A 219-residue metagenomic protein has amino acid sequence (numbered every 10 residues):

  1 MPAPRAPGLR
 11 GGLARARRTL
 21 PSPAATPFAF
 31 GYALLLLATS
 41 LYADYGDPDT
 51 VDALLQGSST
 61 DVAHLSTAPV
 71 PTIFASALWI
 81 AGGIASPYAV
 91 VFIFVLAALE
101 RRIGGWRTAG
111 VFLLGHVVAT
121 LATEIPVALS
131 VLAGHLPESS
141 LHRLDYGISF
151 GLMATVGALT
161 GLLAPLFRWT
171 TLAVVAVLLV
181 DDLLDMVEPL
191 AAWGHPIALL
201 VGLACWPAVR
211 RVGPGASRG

Functional and structural regions predicted by a protein language model:
G11-Q56: N-terminal signal-anchor transmembrane alpha helix
L36-L41, H116-I125, V174-V187: Aromatic-anchored segments of alpha-helical transmembrane domains
D44-A98, G105: N-terminal TM1-TM2 helical hairpin plus the immediately adjacent luminal interfacial "cap"
T72, V90-A97, L152-A158, V174-L184: Hydrophobic, membrane-inserted alpha-helices
E100-T108, A158-T171: Membrane-helix interface "capping/anchor" motifs
G105-H135, L199, L203: Hydrophobic alpha-helical transmembrane segments of integral membrane proteins
S139-L159, G194: Membrane-interface micro-motifs in multi-pass membrane enzymes
V187-G202: Loop-to-transmembrane alpha-helix initiation sites
